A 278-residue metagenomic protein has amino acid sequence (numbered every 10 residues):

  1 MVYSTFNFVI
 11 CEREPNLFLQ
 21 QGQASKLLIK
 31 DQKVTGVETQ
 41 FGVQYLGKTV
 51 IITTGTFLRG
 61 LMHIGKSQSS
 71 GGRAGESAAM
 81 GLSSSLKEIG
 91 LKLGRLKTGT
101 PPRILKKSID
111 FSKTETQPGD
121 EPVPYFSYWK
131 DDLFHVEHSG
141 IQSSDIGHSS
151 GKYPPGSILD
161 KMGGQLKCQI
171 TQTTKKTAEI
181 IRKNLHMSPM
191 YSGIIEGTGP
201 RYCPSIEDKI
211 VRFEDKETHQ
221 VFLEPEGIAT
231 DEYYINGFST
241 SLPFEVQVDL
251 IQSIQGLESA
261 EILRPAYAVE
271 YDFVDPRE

Functional and structural regions predicted by a protein language model:
M1-R59, I104-K113, E270: Feature captures the FAD/FMN-dependent oxidoreductase FAD-binding
S4, G47-G55, F213-F222, P276-E278: Structured alpha-helical segments in the cores of large, soluble enzyme domains
I10, E14, I89, N184-S188 (+2 more regions): Change "in soluble alpha/beta enzymes" to "in soluble alpha/beta proteins
N16-F18, K92, E261: Conserved beta-strand segments of alpha/beta enzyme cores
Q20-Q23, K97, R264: Short loop/edge segments at beta-strand edges and connector loops that shape dinucleotide/nucleotide cofactor-binding
I52-I104, I254: Glycine-rich loop(s) and the adjacent beta-strand/alpha-helix scaffold that form part
S84-V248: An anion/pyrophosphate-binding glycine-rich loop and adjacent beta-alpha core in soluble alpha-beta enzymes
Y234-E278: A glycine-rich dinucleotide-binding beta-alpha-beta segment and adjacent secondary-structure elements that constitute
